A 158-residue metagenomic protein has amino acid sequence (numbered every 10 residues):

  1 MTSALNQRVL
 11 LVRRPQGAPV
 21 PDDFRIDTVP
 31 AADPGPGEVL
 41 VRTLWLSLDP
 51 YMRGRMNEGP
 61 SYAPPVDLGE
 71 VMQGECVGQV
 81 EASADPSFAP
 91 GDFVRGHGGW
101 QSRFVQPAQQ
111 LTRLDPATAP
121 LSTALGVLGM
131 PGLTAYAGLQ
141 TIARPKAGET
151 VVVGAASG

Functional and structural regions predicted by a protein language model:
A4-V9: Short structural boundary motif marking the start of a folded domain
V12, A84, P107-A108: Short acidic-glycine loop/turn motifs at beta-strand connectors
P15-D22, P50: Short N-terminal binding/cap micro-motifs at the start of the first secondary-structure element
G17, S87, R103: Flexible, glycine-rich phosphate/dinucleotide-binding loops and adjacent beta-alpha linkers at cofactor/substrate
P19-P30, G74: Short glycine/threonine/proline-enriched tight-turn/helix- or strand-capping micro-motif at secondary-structure
A31-L48, M56-W100: Glycine-rich beta-strand-centered segment in the early N-terminal region that forms part of a ligand/cofactor-binding
M72-Q79, P90-A156: NAD(P)H dinucleotide-binding glycine-rich loop of Rossmann-like/cofactor-binding domains, especially the beta1-alpha1
